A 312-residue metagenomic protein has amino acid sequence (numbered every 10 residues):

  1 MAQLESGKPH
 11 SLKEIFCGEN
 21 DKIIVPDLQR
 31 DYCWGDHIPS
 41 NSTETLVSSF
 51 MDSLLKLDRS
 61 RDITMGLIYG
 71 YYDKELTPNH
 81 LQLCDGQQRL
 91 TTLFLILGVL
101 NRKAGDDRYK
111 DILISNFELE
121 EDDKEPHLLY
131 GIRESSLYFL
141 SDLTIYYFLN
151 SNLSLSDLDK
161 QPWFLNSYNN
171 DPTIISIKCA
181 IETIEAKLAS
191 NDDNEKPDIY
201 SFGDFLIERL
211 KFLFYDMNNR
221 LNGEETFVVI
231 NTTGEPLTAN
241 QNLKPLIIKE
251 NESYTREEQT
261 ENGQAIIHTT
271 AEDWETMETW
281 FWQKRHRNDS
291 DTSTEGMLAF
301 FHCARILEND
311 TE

Functional and structural regions predicted by a protein language model:
M1-E312: Covalent nucleotidyltransferase
